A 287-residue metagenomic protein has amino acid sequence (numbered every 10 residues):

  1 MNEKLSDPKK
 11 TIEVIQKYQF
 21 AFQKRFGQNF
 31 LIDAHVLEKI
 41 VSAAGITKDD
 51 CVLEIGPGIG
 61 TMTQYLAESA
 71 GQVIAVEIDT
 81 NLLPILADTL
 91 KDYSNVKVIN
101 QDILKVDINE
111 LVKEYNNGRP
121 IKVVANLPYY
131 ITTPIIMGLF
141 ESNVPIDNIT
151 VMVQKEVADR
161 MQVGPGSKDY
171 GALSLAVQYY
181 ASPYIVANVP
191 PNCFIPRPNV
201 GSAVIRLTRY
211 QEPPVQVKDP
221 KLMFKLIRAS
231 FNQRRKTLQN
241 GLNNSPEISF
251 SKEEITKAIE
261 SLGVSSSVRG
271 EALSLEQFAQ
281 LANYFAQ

Functional and structural regions predicted by a protein language model:
M1-A229, E260, E271, Q280-Q287: Catalytic cores of RNA-modifying enzymes
R209, R228-Q287: C-terminal lobe and adjacent flexible extensions of AdoMet/dcAdoMet transferase-like proteins
